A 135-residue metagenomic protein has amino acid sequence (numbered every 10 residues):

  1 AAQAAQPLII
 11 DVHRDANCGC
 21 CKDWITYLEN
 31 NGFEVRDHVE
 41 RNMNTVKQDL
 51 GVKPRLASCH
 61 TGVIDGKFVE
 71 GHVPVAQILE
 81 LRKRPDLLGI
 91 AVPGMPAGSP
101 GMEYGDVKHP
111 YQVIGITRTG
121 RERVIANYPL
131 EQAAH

Functional and structural regions predicted by a protein language model:
A4-N31: Local sequence-structure signature of Cys/Sec-based thiol-disulfide redox active-site neighborhoods
P7, E34, D86-L88: Loop/turn elements at helix/coil->beta-strand transitions in domains of secreted/extracellular proteins
I9-I10, F33-V35, D65-F68: Short active-site oxyanion
H13-D15, H38-R41, H72, P93-M95: Active-site-proximal beta-strand/loop segments in catalytic clefts of secreted hydrolases
N17, W24, V39-N42, P74-I78: Stable alpha-helical elements in mature extracytoplasmic
I25-T45: Conserved helix-turn-beta segment immediately C-terminal to the redox Cys motif in thioredoxin-like folds
D49-H135: Thiol/selenol-based redox catalytic cores and closely related redox-interacting motifs
